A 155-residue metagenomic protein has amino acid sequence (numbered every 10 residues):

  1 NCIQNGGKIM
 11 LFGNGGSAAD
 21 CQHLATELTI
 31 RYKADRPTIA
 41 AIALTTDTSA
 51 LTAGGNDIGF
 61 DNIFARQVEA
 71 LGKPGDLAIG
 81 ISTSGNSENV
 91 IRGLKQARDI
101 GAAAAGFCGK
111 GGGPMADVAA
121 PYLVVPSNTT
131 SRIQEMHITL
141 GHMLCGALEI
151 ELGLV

Functional and structural regions predicted by a protein language model:
N1-I9: Glycine-rich phosphate/diphosphate-binding loops that line cofactor/substrate pockets in enzymes
F12, S17-L154: Glycine-rich phosphate-binding loops that contact phosphosugars or nucleotide phosphates
